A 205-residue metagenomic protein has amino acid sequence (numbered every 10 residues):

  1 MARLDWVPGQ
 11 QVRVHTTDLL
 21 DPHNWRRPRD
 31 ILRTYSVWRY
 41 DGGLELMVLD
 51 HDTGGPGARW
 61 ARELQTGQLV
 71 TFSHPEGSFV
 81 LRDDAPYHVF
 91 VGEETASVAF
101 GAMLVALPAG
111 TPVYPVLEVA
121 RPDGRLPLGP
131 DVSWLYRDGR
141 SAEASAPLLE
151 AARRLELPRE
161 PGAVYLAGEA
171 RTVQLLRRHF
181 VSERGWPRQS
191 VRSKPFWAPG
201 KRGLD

Functional and structural regions predicted by a protein language model:
M1, T17-L19, Y40, H51-T53 (+4 more regions): Generic structural motif
M1-W60: Ferredoxin-reductase
L4, E63-L64, R82-D84, Q189 (+1 more regions): Surface-exposed loop/turn and secondary-structure junction residues enriched for glycine/proline
R13-H15, W38, M47-L49, T71-S73 (+3 more regions): Residues in well-ordered beta-strands of folded domains
R33, T111, P187-Q189: Residue-level signal for beta-strand positions within conserved beta-sheet cores that form or flank
P56-E183: FNR/FR-type flavoprotein reductase catalytic core
R121, G185-D205: Short, flexible loop segments at boundaries between secondary-structure elements
